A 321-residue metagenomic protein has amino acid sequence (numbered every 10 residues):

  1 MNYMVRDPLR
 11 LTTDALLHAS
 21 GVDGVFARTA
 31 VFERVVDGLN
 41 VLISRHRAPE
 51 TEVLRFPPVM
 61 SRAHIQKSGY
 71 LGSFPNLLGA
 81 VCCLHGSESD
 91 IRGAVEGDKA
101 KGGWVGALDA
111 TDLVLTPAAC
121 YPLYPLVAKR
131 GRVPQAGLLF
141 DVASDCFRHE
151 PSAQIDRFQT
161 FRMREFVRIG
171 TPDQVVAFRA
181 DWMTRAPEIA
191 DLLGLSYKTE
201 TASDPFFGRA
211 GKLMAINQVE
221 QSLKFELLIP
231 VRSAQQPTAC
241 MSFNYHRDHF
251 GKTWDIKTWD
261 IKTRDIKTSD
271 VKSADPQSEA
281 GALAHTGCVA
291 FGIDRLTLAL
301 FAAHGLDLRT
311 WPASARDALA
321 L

Functional and structural regions predicted by a protein language model:
N2-L321: TRNA-recognition modules of translation machinery and tRNA-sensing kinases, especially anticodon-binding
